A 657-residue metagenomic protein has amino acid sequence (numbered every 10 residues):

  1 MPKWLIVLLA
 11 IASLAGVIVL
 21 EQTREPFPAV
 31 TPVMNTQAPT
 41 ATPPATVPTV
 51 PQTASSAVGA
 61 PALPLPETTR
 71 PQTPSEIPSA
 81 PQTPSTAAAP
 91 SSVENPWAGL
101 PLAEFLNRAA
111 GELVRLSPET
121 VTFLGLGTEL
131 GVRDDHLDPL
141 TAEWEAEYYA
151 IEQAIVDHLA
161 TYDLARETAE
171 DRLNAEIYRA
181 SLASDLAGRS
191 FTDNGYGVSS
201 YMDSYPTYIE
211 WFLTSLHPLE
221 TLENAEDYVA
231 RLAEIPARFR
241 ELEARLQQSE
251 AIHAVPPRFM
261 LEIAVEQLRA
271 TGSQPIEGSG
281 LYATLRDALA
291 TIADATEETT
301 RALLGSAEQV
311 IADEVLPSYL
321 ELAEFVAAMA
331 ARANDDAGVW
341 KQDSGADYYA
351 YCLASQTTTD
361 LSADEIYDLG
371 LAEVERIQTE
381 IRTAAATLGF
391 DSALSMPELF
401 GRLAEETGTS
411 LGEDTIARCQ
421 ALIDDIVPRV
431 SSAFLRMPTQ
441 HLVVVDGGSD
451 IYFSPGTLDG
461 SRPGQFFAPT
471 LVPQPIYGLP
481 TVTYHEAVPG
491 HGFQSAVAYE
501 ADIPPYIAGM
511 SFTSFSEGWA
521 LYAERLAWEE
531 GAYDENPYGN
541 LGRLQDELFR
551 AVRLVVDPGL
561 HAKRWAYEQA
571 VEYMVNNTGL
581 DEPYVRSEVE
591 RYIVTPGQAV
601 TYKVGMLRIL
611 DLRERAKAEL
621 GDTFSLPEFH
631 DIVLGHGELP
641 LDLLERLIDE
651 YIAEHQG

Functional and structural regions predicted by a protein language model:
M1-P28: Sec-dependent N-terminal signal peptides
L8, L20, T49, L63 (+2 more regions): Intrinsically disordered, low-complexity, compositionally biased regions/tails
T23-E94: Ser/Thr-rich, Proline-interspersed low-complexity disordered segments
P78, P84, P90-G657: N-terminal maturation segment of proteins
